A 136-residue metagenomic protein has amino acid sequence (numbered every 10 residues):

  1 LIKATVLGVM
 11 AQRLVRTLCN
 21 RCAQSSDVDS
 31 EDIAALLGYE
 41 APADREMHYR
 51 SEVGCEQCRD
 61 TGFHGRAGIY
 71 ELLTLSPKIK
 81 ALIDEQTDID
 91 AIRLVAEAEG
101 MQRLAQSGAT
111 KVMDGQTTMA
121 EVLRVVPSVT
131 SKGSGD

Functional and structural regions predicted by a protein language model:
L1-D136: Short, flexible helix-loop junctions that flank or precede catalytic/ligand sites
